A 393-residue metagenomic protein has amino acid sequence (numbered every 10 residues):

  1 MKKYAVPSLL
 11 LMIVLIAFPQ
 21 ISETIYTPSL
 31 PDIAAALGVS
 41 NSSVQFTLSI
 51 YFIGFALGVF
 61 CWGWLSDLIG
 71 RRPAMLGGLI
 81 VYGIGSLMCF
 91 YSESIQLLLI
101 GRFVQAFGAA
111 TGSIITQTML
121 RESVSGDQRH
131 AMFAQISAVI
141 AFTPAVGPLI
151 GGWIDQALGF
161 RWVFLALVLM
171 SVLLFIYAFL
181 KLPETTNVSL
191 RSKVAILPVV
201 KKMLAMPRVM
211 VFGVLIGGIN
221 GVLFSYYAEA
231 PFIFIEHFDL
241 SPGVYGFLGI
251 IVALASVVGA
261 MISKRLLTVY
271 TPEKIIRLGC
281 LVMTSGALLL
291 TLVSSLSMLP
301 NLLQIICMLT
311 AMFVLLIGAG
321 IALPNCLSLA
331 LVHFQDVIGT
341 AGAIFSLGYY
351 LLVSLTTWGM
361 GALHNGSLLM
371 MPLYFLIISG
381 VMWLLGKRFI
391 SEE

Functional and structural regions predicted by a protein language model:
M1, P183-F212: Juxtamembrane intracellular "pre-TM" segments in multi-pass secondary transporters
P7-N41, Y226-P231: Extracytoplasmic
D32, G63-W64, L68, W153 (+1 more regions): Membrane-interface helix termini in secondary transporters
G38, G70, Y91-L97, G108 (+1 more regions): Helix-breaking motifs and short loop linkers at transmembrane-helix boundaries and internal kinks in secondary membrane
L57-Q96: Conserved MFS/SLC helix-loop-helix module at the cytosolic interface between two early adjacent transmembrane helices
V81, G85-M88, Q96-V104, I306-A311: Paired small-residue
L97, A134-L180, F247: Helix-loop-helix hairpin linking two adjacent transmembrane segments in secondary transporters
G101-F142: Cytoplasmic helix-loop-helix junction between adjacent transmembrane helices in 12-TM secondary transporters
